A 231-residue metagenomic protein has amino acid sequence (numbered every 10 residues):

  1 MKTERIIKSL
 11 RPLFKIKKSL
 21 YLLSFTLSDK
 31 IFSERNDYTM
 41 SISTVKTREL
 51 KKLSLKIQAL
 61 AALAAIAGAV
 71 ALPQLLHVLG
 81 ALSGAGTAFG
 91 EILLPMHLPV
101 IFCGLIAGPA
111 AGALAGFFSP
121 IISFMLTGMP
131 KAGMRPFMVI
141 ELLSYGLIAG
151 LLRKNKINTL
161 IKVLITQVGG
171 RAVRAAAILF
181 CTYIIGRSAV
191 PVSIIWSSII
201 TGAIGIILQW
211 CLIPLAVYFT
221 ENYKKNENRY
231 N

Functional and structural regions predicted by a protein language model:
K2, I6-A71, V190-N231: Alpha-helical transmembrane segments and their cytosolic interface
Y38-L105, A110-A111: Hydrophobic transmembrane alpha-helices
I42-V45, H77-G90, L94, G128-V139 (+1 more regions): Membrane-embedded alpha-helical hairpins and interfacial helices in multi-pass inner-membrane proteins
L50-S54, K154-T159: Membrane-interface helix-boundary motifs at transmembrane edges
I66-L75, F118-T127, Q167-A175: Aromatic-anchored segments of alpha-helical transmembrane domains
P120-G150: Helix-adjacent hinge/juxtasegments
